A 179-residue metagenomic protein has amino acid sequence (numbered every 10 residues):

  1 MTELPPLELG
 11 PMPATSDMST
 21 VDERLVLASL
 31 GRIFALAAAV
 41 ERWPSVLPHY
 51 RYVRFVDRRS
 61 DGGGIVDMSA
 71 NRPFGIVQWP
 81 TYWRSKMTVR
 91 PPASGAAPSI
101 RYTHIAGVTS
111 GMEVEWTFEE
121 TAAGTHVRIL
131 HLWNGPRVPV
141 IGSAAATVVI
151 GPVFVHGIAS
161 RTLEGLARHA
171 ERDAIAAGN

Functional and structural regions predicted by a protein language model:
M1-G62: Hydrophobic ligand-binding cavity/cleft-lining segments
E3-P5, P11-P13, R54-V108, S160-N179: Glycine-rich portal/gate segments that line the openings of hydrophobic small-molecule binding cavities
D17-L25, G63-I65, Y82-R84, S99 (+2 more regions): Intrinsic-disorder/low-complexity, polar/charged segments enriched in Ser/Thr/Lys/Arg/Asp/Glu/Gln
L25-S29, S69-P73, T88-R90, I105 (+2 more regions): Solvent-exposed residues in well-ordered beta-strands and their adjoining turns, especially edge/terminal strands
S29-A35, F154, I158, T162: Short amphipathic alpha-helical segments
R32-A37, W43, M87, V127-I129 (+1 more regions): Hydrophobic pocket/interface hotspot
T103-S160, A177-N179: Beta-strand/loop substructures that line and gate deep hydrophobic ligand-binding cavities in soluble
